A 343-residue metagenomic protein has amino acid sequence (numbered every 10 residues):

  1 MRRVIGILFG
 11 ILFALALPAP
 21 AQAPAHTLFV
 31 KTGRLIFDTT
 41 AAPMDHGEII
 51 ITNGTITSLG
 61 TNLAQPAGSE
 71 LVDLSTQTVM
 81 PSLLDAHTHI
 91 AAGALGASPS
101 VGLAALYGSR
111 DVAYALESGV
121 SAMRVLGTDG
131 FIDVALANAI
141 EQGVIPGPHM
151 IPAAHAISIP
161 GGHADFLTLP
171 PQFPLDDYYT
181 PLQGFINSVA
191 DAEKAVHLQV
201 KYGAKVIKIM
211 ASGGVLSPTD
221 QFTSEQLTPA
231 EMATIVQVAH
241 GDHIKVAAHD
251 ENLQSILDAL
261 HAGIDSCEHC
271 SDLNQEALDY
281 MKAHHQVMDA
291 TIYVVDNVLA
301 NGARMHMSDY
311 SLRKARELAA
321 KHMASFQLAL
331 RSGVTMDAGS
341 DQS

Functional and structural regions predicted by a protein language model:
M1-V4: Positively charged n-region of N-terminal signal peptides that target proteins for export
G6-A16: Bacterial N-terminal signal peptides
A16-A25: Boundary at the C-terminal end of the N-terminal hydrophobic targeting segment
G33-R34, I49, G54, T76 (+10 more regions): Divalent metal-coordination and catalytic microenvironments
L35, A41-M80: Histidine-rich, glycine-flanked metal-binding segment
Q77-V144, I159-T168, A230, Q254 (+1 more regions): Metal-associated gating/positioning segment near the N- to mid-region
G93-L106, P170, P174-K194, K245-A247: Active-site mouth loops of central-metabolism enzymes
A153, P160, M210-M323, R331-Q342: Active-site core of metal-dependent hydrolases
